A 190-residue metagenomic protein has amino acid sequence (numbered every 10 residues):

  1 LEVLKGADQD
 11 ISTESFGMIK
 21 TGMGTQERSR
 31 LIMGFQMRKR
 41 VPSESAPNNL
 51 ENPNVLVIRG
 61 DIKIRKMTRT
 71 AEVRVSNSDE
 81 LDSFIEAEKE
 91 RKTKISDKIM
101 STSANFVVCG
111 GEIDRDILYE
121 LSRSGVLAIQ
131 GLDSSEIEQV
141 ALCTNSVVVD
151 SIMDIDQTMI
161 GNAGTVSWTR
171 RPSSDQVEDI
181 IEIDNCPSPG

Functional and structural regions predicted by a protein language model:
L1-G190: Extended amphipathic alpha-helical scaffolds
